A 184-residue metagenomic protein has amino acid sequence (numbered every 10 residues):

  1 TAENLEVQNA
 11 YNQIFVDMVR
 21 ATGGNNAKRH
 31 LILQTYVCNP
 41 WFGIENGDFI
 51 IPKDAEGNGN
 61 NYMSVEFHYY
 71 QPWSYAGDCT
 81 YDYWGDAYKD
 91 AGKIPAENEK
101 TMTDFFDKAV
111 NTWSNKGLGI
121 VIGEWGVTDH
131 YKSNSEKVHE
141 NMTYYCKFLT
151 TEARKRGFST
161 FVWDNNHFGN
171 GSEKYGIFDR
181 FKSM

Functional and structural regions predicted by a protein language model:
T1-A96, D107-V127, K155-R156: Active-site region of glycoside hydrolase catalytic domains
Q8, M102, M142: Charged, low-complexity surface patches
G24, N58-N60, I94-E99, V110 (+2 more regions): Short, structured coil/loop segments at alpha-helix boundaries
V37-F42, E99-K100, T128-H130, E136-E140 (+1 more regions): Acidic-and-aromatic substrate-binding clefts and catalytic sites of carbohydrate-active enzymes
K100-F106: Long, repeat-rich segments with strong aromatic
K132-M184: Aromatic-rich peripheral "rim/lid" segments of glycoside hydrolase catalytic domains that contact and position glycan
